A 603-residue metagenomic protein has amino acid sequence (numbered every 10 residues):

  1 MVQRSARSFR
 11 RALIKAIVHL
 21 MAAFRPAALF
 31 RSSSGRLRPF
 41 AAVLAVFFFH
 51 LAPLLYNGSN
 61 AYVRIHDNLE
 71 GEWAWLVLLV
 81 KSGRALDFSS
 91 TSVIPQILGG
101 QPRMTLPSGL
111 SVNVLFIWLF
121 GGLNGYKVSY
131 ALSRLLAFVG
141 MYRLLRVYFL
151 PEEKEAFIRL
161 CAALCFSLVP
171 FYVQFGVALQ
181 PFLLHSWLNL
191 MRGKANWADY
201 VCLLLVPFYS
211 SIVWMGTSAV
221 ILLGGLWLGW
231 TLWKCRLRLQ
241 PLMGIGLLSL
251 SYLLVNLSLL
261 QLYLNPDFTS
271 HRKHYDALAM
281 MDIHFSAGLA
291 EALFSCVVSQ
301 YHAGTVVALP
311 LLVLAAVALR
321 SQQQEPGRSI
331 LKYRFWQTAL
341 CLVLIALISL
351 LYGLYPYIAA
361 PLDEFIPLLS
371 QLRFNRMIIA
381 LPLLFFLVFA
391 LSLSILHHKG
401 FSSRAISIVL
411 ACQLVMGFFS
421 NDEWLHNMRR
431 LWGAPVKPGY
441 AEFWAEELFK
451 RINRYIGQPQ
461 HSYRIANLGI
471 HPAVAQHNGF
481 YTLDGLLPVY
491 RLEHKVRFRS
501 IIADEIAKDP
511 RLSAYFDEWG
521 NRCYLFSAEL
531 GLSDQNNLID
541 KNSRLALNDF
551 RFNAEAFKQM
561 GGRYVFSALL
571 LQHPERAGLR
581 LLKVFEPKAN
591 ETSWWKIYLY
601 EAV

Functional and structural regions predicted by a protein language model:
M1-L54: Start-transfer (signal-anchor) and selected internal transmembrane alpha helices of multi-pass inner/ER membrane
L29-R31, V147-E152, N189-V201, G229-L242 (+2 more regions): Membrane-interface junctions at the ends of membrane-embedded or membrane-associated helices
L54-G109, F175, Y209-R373: Transmembrane catalytic cores of multi-pass membrane glycosyltransferases and polysaccharide-assembly enzymes
P107-V114, W118-V139: Loop-to-helix entry region of an early transmembrane alpha helix in multi-pass inner-membrane enzymes
F138-Y148, K154-W233, G244-L262: Membrane-embedded helix bundles of polyisoprenyl
F335, L393-W424: Signature aromatic-anchored transmembrane alpha helix within multi-pass, membrane-resident enzymes that catalyze glycan
A411-L487: Extracytoplasmic
I456-A528, Y564-L570: Short periplasmic/luminal acceptor-recognition loop of GT-C membrane glycosyltransferases, typified by
